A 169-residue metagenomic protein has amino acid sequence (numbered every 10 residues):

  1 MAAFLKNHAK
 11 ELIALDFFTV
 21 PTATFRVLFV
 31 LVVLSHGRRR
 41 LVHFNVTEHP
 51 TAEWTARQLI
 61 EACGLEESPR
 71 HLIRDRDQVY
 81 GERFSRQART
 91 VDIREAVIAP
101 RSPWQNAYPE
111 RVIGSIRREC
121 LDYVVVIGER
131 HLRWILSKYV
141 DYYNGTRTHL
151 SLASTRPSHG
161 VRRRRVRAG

Functional and structural regions predicted by a protein language model:
M1-G169: Charged DNA-binding/catalytic regions of mobile-element recombinases
